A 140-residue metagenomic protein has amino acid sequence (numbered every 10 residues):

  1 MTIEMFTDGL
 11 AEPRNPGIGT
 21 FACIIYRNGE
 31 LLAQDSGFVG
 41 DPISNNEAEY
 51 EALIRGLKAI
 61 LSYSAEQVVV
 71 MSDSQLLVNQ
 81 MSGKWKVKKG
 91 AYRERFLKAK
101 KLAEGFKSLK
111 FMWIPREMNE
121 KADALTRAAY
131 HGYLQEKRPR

Functional and structural regions predicted by a protein language model:
M1-E47, K58-Y63: RNase H-like nuclease fold core
M1-I3, E30-Q34, F38, L61 (+3 more regions): Intrinsically disordered, low-complexity regions
L10-N15, I54-T126, L134-E136: RNase H catalytic domain
C23-Y26, P42, K88-G90, A129-Y133: Short, low-complexity, polar/charged sequence segments that are solvent-exposed and flexible
E49, L53: Short, conserved alpha-helix that lines the donor NDP-sugar binding/gating region of sugar-transfer enzymes
